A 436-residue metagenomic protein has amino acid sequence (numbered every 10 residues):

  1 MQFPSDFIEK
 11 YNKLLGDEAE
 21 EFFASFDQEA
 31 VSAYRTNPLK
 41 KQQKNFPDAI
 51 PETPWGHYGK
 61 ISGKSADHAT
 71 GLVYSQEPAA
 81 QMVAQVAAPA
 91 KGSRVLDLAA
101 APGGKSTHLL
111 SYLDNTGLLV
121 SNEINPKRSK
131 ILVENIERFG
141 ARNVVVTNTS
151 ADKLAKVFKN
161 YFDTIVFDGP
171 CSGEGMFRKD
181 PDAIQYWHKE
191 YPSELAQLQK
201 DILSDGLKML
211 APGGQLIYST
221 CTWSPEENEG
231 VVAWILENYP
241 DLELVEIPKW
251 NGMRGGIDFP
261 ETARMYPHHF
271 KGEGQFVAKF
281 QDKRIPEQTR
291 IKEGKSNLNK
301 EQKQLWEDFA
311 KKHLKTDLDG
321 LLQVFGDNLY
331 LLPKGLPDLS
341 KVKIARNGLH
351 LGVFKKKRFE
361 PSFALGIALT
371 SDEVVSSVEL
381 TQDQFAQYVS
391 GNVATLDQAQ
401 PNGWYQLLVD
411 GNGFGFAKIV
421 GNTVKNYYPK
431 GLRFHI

Functional and structural regions predicted by a protein language model:
M1-K40, E273-F276, K283-I436: Polybasic, low-complexity RNA-engagement segments
A90-K91, A155-V166: A short acidic, Gly/Pro-enriched loop at the edge of an enzyme's catalytic core that lines a small-molecule cofactor
G92-A101: Conserved class I S-adenosyl-L-methionine
P102-N115: Conserved SAM-binding loop of SAM-dependent methyltransferases across substrates and taxa, primarily the Class I
D114, L210-P212: Helix-to-beta-strand junctions that scaffold the AdoMet/dcAdoMet cofactor pocket in Class I SAM-dependent enzymes
I124-K159: S-adenosyl-L-methionine
K127, D163-I202, C221-N228, W250-N251: Mobile active-site "lid"/loop adjacent to the S-adenosyl-L-methionine
F162, Q215-Y218, W223-L331: Class I S-adenosyl-L-methionine
